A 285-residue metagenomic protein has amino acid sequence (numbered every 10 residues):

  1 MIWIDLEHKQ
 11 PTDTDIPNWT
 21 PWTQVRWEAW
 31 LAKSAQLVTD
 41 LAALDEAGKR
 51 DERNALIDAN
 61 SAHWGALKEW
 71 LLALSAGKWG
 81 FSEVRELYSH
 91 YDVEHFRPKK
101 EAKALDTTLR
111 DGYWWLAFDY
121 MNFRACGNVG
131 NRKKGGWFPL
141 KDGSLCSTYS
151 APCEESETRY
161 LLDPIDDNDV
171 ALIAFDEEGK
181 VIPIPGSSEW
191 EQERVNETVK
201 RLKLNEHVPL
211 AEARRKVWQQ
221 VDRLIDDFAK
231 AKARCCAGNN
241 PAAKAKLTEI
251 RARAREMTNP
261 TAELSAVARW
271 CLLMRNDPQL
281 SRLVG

Functional and structural regions predicted by a protein language model:
M1-G65, L87, S281-G285: A boundary/linker detector
A29-K78, K99-M121, S144: Short, charged surface segments at domain edges that flank catalytic/cofactor-binding sites
D40, H95, E189-W190: Short, charge- and proline-biased low-complexity linear segments that act as flexible interaction/docking motifs
L74-G77, Y88-Y91, F118-N122, N168 (+1 more regions): Short, well-structured alpha-helical interface segments that form or flank functional binding sites
K78-V84: Local cysteine-cluster metal-coordination motifs and their immediate loop/turn environment, predominantly Fe-S cluster
V84-V129, K133-S150: Histidine-centered nuclease catalytic patch
W115, R132-A231: Domain-level detector of nuclease and nuclease-like folds in predominantly extracellular/periplasmic contexts
P183-G285: C-terminal, charged low-complexity interaction regions
